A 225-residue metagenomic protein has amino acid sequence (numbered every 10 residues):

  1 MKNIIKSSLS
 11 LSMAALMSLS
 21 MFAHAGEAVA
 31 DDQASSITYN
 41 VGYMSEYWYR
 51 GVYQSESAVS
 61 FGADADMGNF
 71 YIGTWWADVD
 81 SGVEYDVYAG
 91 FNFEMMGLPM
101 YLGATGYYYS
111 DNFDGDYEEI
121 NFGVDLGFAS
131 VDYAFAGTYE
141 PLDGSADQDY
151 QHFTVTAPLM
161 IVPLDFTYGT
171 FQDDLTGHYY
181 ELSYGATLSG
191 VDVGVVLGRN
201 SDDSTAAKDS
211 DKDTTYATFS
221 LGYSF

Functional and structural regions predicted by a protein language model:
K2-F225: Outer-membrane beta-barrel proteins
